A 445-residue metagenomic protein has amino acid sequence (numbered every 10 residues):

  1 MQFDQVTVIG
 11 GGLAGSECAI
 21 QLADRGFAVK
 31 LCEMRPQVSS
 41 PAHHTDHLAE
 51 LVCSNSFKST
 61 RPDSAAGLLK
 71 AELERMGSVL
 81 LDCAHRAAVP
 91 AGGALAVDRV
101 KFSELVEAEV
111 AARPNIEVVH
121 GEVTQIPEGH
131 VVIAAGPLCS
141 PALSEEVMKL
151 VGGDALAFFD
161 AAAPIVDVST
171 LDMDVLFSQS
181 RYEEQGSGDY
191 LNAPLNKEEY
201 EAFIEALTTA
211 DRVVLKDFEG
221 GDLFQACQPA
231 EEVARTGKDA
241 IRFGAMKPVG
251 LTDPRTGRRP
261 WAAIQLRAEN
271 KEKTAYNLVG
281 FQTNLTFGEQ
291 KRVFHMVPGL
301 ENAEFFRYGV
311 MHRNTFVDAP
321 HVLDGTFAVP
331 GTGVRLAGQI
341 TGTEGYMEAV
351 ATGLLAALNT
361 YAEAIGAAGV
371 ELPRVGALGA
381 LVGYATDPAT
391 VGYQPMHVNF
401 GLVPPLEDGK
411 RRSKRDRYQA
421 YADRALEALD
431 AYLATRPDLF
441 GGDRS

Functional and structural regions predicted by a protein language model:
Q2-A14: Beta1/beta-strand and adjacent pyrophosphate-binding region of the FAD-binding site in flavoprotein oxidoreductases
I20-L81, V375-A385: N-terminal FAD cofactor-binding segment of flavoenzymes
P62-A66, K70, S78-A91, V151-D160 (+1 more regions): A short alpha-helix-loop-beta-strand transition element characteristic of N-terminal alpha/beta dinucleotide-binding
E72-E146: Feature captures the FAD/FMN-dependent oxidoreductase FAD-binding
A112-A268, E272, Y276-F287, K291-R292: Predominantly flavin-linked oxidoreductase catalytic cores and closely associated redox partners
L278-T343, V350-T352, V370-P388, G392-N399 (+1 more regions): A glycine-rich dinucleotide-binding beta-alpha-beta segment and adjacent secondary-structure elements that constitute
V350-V370: Internal hydrophobic alpha-helix adjacent to the cofactor/substrate pocket in enzyme cavities
P395-S445: C-terminal auxiliary extensions adjacent to catalytic cores
